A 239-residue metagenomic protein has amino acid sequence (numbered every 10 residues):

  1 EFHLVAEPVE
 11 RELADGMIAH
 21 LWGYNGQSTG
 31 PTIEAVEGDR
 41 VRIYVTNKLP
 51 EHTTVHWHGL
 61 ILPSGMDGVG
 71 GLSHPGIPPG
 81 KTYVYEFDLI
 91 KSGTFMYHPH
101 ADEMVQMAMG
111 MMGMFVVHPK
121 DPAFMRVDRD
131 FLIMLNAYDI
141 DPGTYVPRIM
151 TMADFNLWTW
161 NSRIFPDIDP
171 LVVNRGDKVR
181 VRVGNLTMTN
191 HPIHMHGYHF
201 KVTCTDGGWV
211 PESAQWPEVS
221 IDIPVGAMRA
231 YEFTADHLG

Functional and structural regions predicted by a protein language model:
E1-G239: Copper-binding active sites and cupredoxin-like electron-transfer domains, recognizing His/Cys-rich ligand loops
